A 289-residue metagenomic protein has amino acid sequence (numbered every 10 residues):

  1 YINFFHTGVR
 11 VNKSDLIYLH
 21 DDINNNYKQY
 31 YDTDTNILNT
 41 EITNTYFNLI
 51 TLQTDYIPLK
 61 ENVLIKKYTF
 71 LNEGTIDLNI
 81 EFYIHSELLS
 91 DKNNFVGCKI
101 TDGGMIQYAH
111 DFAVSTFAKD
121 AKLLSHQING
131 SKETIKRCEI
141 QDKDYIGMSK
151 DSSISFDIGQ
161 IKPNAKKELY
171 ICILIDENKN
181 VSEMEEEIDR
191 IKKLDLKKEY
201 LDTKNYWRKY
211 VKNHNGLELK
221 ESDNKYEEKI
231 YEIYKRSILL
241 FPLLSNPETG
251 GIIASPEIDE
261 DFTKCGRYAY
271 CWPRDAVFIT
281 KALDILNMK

Functional and structural regions predicted by a protein language model:
Y1-I37, L59-V63, L78-I80, I84 (+1 more regions): Accessory carbohydrate-recognition regions in carbohydrate-active enzymes
I2-H6, W207, F241, L283: Short, Φ-rich (hydrophobic/aromatic) sequence segments
N12, T43-F47: Short strand-coil-strand connectors
N26-Y27, T54, T280: Short secondary-structure capping/turn segments at boundaries of alpha-helices and beta-strands
Y46-R267, K289: Acidic/polar, glycine-enriched structural segments that form the non-catalytic walls/loops of the carbohydrate-binding
A269-I285: Well-ordered alpha-helical segments within folded domains of soluble proteins
